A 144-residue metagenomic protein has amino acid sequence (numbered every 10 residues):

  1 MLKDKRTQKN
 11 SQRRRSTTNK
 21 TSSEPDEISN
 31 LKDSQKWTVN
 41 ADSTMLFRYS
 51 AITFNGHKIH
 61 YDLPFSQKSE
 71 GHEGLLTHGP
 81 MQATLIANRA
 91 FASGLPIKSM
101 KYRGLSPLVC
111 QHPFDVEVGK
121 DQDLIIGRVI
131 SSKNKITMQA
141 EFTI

Functional and structural regions predicted by a protein language model:
M1-A41, L108-C110, E117-I144: HotDog/MaoC-like acyl-thioester-processing domains
M1-K3, F54, F65, M81 (+2 more regions): Tryptophan-centered motif/residue detector
D4-K9, F54-G56, Y61, K68 (+2 more regions): Residue-level detector of solvent-exposed, low-hydrophobicity positions
S29-S93: Hot-dog-fold acyl-thioester-processing enzymes
E70-E73, T77-I126, S132, Q139-E141: Hydrophobic beta-strand-centered segment that forms part of the acyl-chain substrate-binding groove
